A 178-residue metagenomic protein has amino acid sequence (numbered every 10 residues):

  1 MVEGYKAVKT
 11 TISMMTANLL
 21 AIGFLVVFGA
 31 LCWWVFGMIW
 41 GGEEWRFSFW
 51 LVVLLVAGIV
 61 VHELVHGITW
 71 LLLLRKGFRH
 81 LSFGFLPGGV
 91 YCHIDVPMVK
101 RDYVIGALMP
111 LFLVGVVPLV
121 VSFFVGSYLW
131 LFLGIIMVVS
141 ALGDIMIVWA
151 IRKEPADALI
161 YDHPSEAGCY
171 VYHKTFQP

Functional and structural regions predicted by a protein language model:
M1-M38, F85-H173: Metalloprotease/metallohydrolase-associated module, dominated by Zn2+-dependent proteases
E43-I59, Y103: Short pre-active-site segment immediately N-terminal to the catalytic Zn-binding motif
F47, W70-L72, G126: Short low-complexity stretches enriched in small and charged residues
G58-L71, P110: Active-site recognition of the HExxH zinc-binding catalytic motif
V60, L64, S82-Y91: Hydrophobic, membrane-facing alpha-helical anchors
H66-R79, E154: Catalytic Zn2+-binding segment of zinc metalloproteases
T175-P178: Short, charged juxtamembrane terminal tails flanking transmembrane helices
